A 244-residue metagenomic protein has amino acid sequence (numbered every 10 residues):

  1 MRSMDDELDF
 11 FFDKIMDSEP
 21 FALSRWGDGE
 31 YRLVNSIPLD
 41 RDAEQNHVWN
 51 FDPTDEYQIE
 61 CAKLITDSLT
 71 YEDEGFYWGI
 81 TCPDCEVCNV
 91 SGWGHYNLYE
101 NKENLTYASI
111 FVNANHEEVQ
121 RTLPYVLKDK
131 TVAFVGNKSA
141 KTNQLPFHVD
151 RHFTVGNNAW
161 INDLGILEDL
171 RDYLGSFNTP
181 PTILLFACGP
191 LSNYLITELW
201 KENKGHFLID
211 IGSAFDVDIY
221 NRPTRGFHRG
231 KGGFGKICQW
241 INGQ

Functional and structural regions predicted by a protein language model:
M1-F147: Electropositive, gly/pro-rich neighborhoods at or near active sites that engage anionic ligands
D6-F10, E60-D67, G165-G175, L191-N193: A short, acidic, amphipathic alpha-helical segment used as a generic capping/interface helix at domain edges
I80, F134, R151-T154, D210: Structural signal for conserved beta-strand scaffold positions within catalytic alpha/beta enzyme cores
C85, N157-A159, F215: Residue-level detector of flexible, active-site-proximal loop/helix-junction positions within diverse enzyme catalytic
T131, T182-I183: Structural motif
A140, P146-T182: A mid-sequence, solvent-exposed acidic-amphipathic segment
F186-G189: Glycine-rich beta-strand-to-loop/alpha-helix junction loops that act as flexible
L191-Q244: C-terminal functional extensions of proteins
